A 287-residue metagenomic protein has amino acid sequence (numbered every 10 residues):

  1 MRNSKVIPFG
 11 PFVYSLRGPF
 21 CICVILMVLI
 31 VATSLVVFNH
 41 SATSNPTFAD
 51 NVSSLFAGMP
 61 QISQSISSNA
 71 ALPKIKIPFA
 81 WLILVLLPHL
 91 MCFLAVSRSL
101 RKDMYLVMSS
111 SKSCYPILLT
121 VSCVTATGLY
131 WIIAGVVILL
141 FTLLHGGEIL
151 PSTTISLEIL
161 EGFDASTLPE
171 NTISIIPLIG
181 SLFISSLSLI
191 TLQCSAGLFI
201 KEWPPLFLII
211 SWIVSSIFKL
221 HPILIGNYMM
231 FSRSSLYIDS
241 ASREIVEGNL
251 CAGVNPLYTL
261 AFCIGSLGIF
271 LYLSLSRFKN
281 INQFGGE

Functional and structural regions predicted by a protein language model:
M1-M27: Aromatic- and glycine-rich beta-strand/loop motifs that create alpha-glucan
Y14, Q193-F199, S215-K219: Hydrophobic alpha-helical transmembrane segments
I25-V28, K201-F218, S232-S234: Central hydrophobic cores of alpha-helical transmembrane segments in multi-pass integral membrane proteins
I30-V31, S122-C123, S211-S216, L267: Residue-level recognition of pore/gate-forming positions within transmembrane alpha-helices of multi-pass
A32-F93, T120-L198, S235-F262: Secretory targeting signals
M91-A126: Helix-loop-helix units of permease transmembrane domains in multi-pass membrane transporters, especially ABC
C263-E287: Junction motif at the cytosolic side of a transmembrane helix
